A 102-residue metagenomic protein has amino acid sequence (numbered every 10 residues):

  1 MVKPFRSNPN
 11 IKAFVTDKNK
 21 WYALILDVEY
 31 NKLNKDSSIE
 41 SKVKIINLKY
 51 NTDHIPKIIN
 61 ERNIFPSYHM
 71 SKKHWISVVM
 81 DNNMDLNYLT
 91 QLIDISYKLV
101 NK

Functional and structural regions predicted by a protein language model:
M1-K102: Charge-dense, helix-prone N-terminal extensions
